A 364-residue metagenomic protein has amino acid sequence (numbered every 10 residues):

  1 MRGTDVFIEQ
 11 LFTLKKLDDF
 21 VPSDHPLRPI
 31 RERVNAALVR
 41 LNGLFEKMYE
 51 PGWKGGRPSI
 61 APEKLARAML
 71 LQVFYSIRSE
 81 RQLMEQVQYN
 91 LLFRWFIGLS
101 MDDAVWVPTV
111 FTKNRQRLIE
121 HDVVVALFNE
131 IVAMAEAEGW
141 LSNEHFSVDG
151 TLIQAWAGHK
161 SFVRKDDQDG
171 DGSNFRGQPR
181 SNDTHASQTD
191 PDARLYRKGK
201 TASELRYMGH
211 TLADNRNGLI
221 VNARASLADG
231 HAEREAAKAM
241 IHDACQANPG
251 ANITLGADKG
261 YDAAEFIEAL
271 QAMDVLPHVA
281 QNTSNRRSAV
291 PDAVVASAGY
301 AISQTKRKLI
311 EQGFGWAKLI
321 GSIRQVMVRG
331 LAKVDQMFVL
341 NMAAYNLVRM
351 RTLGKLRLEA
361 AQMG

Functional and structural regions predicted by a protein language model:
M1-A37, M350-G364: Charged, often Cys/His-bearing segments associated with DNA-binding zinc-finger transcription factors
R2-D5, E32-W140, A155: Basic, low-complexity intrinsically disordered segments
P22, P26, G56-K64, S79 (+9 more regions): Secondary-structure capping and boundary motifs in well-ordered enzyme cores
G55-I60, L255-A263, T283-N285: Acidic, metal-coordinating catalytic cores used for nucleic-acid/nucleotide bond scission and strand-transfer chemistry
Y75-R81, F93-R94, D102-D103, H121 (+4 more regions): Secondary-structure transition/capping motifs at alpha-helix termini and the adjoining loop/turn into the next element
Q88, I97-A269, Y345, R351: Polybasic low-complexity intrinsically disordered regions
R94-T112, P277-V279, N285-T305: Phosphate-backbone recognition surface of nucleic-acid-processing proteins
Y300-G364: Basic, amphipathic alpha-helical segments enriched in Lys/Arg and hydrophobic/aromatic residues
